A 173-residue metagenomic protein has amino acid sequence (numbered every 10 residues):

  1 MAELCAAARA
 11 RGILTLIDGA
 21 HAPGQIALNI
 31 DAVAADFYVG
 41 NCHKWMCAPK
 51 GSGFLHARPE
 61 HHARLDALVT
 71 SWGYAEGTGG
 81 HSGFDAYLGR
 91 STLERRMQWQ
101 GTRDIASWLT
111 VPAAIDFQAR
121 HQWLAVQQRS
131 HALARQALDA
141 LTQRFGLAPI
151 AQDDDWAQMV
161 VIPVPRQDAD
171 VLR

Functional and structural regions predicted by a protein language model:
M1-F37: Catalytic PLP-binding core of fold-type I/II PLP enzymes
L4, D18-G19, Y38, L55 (+3 more regions): Buried hydrophobic positions in well-ordered alpha/beta secondary-structure cores of metabolic enzymes
A10, H43-M46, Q100, A151-Q152: Short Gly/Pro-enriched turn/cap motifs at secondary-structure boundaries
L16-D18, V39, D66, I150: Structural detector of well-ordered beta-strand residues that form the stable sheet scaffold of enzyme domains
V33-F84: Active-site PLP attachment segment
W72-F117: PLP-dependent aminotransferase class I/II
R95, I105-P149: Conserved PLP-dependent catalytic core of the aminotransferase class-I/II
H131-R135, R144-R173: Conserved PLP-binding catalytic core of the aspartate aminotransferase-like
